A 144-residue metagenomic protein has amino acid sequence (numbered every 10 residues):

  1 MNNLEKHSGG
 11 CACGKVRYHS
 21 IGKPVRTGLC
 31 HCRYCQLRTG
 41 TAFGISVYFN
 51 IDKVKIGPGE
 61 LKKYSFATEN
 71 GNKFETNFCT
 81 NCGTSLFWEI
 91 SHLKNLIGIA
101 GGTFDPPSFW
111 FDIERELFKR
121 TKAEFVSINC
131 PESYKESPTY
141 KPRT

Functional and structural regions predicted by a protein language model:
M1-G10, K15-T144: A short Gly-Trp-Pro
